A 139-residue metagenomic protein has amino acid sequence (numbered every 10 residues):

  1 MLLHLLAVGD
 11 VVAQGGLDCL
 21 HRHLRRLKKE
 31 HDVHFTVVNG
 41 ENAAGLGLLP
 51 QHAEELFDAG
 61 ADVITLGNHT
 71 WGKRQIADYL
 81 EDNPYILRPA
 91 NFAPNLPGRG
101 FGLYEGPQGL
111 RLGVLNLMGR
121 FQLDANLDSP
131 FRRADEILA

Functional and structural regions predicted by a protein language model:
M1-A139: Acidic, metal/ion-coordinating pockets
